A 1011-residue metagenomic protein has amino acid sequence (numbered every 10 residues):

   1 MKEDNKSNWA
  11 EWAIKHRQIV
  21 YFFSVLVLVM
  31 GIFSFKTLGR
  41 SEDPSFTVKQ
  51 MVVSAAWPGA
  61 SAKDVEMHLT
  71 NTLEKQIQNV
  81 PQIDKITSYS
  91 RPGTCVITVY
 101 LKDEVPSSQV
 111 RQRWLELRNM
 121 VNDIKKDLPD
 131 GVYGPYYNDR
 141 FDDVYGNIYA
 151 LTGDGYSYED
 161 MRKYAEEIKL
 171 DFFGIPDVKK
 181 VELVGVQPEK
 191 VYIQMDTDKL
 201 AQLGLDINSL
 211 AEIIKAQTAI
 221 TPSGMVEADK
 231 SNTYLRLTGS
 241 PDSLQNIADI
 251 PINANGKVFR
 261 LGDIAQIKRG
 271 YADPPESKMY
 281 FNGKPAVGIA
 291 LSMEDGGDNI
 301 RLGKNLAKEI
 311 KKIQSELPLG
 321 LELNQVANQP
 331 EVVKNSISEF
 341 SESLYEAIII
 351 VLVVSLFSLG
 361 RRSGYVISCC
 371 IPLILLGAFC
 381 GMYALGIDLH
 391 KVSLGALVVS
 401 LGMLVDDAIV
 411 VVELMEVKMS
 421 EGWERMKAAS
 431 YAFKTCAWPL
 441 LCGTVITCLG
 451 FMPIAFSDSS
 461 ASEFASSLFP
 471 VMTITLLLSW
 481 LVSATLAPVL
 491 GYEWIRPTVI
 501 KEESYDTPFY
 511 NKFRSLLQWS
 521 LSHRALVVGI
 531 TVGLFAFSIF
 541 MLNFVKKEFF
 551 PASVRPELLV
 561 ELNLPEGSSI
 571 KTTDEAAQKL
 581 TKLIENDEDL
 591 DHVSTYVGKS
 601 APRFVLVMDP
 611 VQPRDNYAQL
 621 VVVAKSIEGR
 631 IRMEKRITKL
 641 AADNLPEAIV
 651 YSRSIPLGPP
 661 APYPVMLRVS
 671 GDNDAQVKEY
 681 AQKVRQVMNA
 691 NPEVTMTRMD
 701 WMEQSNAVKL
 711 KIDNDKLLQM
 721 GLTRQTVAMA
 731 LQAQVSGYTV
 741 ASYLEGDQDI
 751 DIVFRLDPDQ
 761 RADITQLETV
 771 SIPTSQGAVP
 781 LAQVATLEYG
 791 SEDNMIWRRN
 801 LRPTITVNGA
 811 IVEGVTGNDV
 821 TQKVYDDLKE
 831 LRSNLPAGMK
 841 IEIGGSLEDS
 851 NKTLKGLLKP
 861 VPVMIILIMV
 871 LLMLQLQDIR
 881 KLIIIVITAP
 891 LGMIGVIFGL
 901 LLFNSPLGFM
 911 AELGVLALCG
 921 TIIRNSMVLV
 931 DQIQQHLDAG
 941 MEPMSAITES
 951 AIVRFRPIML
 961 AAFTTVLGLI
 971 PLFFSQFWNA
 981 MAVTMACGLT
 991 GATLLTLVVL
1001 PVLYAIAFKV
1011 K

Functional and structural regions predicted by a protein language model:
K2-N5, W12, S54, K125 (+8 more regions): Extracytoplasmic/periplasmic membrane-proximal domains and adjacent transmembrane bundles of envelope biogenesis
K2-R40, K434-C436, E502-F550, D591: Signature of alpha-helical transmembrane segments and their immediate interfacial
S7-N8, V65-D139, D198-A219, S240 (+2 more regions): Solvent-exposed, membrane-proximal periplasmic/extracellular interface segments of envelope transport and secretion
W9, V326, I337, V412 (+5 more regions): Helix-loop junctions and hydrophobic alpha-helical segments within the transmembrane domains of large membrane
Q18-I19, V25-A60, N122-G131, Y383 (+5 more regions): Transmembrane helices with small-residue packing motifs
F22, S61-H68, V105-L115, Y145-A150 (+19 more regions): Solvent-exposed, non-transmembrane alpha-helical starts
M30-T37, I349-E416, I474, L867-R954 (+4 more regions): Hydrophobic transmembrane alpha-helices and their membrane-interface caps in long multi-pass transport proteins
L401-M415, C436-F456, E463-E503, L620 (+4 more regions): Transmembrane alpha-helices and their membrane-interface boundaries in multi-pass membrane transporters and channels
